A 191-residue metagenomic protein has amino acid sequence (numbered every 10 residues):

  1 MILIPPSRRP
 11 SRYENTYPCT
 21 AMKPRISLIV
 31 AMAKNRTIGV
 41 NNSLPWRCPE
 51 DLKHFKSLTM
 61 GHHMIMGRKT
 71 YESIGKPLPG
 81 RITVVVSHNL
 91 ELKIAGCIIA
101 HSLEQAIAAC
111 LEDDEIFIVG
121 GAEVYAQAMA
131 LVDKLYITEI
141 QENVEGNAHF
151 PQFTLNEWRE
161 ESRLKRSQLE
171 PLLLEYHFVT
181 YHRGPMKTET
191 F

Functional and structural regions predicted by a protein language model:
I2-R9: Extreme N-terminal basic, low-complexity initiation segments that serve as generic localization/processing leaders
K23-F191: Enzymes that bind and transform nitrogen-containing heteroaromatic metabolites
